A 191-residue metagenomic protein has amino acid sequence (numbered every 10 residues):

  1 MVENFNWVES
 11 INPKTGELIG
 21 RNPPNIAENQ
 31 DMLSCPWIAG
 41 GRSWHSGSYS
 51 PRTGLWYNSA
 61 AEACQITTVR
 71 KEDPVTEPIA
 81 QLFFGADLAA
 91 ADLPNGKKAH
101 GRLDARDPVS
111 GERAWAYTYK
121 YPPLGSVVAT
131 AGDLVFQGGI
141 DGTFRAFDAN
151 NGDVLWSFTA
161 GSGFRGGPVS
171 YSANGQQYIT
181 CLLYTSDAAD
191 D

Functional and structural regions predicted by a protein language model:
M1-V2, S59-A60, T67-E72: Short, solvent-exposed loop/turn and secondary-structure capping segments
E3-S46, Q65, T76-L88, K97-H100 (+2 more regions): Extracytoplasmic beta-rich repeat domains
S43-S48, T53-A60, G85, P123-D141 (+1 more regions): Repeat-blade elements of multi-bladed beta-propeller folds
R52-L55, V69-R70, V109: Beta-rich accessory regions
C64-Q65, T143-F144, D153: Short, surface-exposed beta-strand-loop junctions and turns on beta-sheet-rich folds
N95-D104, P108, E112, A116-A149: Loop/turn-rich, solvent-exposed surfaces of beta-rich toroidal or solenoidal domains
Y184-D191: Conserved small/polar residues in nucleotide/adenosyl-binding loops
